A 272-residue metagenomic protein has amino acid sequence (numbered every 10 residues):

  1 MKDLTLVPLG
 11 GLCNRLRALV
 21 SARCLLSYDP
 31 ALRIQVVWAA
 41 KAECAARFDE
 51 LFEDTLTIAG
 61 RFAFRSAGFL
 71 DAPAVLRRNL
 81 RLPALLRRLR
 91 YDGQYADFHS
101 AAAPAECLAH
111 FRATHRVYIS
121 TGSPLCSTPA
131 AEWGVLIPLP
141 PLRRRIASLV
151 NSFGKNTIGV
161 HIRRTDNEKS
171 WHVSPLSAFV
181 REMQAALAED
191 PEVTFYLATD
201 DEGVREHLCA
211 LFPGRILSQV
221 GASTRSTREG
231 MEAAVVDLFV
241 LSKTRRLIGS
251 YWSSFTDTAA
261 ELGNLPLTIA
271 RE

Functional and structural regions predicted by a protein language model:
M1-L4: Extreme N-terminal starter segment of soluble prokaryotic enzymes
P8-R17, N167-V173: A short, glycine/small-residue-rich beta-strand->loop->alpha-helix junction that serves as a flexible
G10-G11, A39-C44, P124-L125, R163-N167 (+3 more regions): Short, solvent-exposed loop/turn segments at secondary-structure junctions
R15-D29, F179-L187: Histidine-anchored nucleotide/phosphate-binding helix
L16-L19, C44-E50, S170-W171, R205-A210 (+1 more regions): A short acidic (Asp/Glu
A46-D190: Secretory-pathway luminal glycosyltransferase catalytic domains
V193-A270: Donor-binding and catalytic core of enzymes assembling or modifying cell-surface/extracellular glycoconjugates
